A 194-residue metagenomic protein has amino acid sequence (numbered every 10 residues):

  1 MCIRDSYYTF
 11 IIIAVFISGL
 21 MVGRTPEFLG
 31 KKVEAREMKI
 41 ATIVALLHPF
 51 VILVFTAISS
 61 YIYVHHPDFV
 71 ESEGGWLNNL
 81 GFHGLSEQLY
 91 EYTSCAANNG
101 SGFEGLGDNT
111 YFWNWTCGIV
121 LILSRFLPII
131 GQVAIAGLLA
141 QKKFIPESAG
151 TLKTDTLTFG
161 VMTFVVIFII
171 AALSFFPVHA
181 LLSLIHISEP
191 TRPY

Functional and structural regions predicted by a protein language model:
M1-I3, I185-Y194: Single conserved hydrophobic/aromatic residue that forms the stacking wall/gate of nucleotide- or nucleobase-binding
R4-E27, K31, K39, I43-E87 (+1 more regions): Membrane-embedded translocation segments of transport machinery
R4-S18, G105-A140: Pore domain of cation channels
S18-E34, A134-T154: Alpha-helical transmembrane segments
V33-H48, T154-V165: Alpha-helical transmembrane segments and their helix-start/interface "positive-inside/aromatic belt" motifs in integral
F159-V178: Final/C-terminal transmembrane alpha-helix of multipass membrane proteins
S174-S188: Juxtamembrane boundary at the C-terminal end of a transmembrane helix
